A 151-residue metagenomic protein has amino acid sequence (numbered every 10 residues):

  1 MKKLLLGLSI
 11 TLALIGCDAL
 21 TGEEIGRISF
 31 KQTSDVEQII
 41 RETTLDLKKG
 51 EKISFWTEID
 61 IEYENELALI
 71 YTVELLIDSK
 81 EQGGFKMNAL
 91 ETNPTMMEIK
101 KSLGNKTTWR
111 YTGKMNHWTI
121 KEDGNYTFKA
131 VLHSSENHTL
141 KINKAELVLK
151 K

Functional and structural regions predicted by a protein language model:
M1-L4: Positively charged n-region of N-terminal signal peptides that target proteins for export
L6-I10: Sec-dependent N-terminal signal peptides
L14-G16: C-terminal motif of bacterial Sec signal peptides marking the signal peptidase cleavage site
D18-K151: Acidic, Ser/Thr/Pro
